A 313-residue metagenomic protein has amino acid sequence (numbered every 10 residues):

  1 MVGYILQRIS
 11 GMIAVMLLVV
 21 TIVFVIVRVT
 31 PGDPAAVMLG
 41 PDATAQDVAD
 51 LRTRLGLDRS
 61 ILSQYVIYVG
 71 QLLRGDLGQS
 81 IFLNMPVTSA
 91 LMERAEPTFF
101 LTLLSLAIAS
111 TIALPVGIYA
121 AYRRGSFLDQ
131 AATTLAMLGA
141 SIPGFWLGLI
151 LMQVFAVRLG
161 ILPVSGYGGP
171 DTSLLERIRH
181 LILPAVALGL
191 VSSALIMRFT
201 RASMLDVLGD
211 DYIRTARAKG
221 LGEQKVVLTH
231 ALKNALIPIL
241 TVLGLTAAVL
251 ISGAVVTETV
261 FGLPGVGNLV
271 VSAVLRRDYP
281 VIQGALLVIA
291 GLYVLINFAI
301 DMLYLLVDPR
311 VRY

Functional and structural regions predicted by a protein language model:
V2-Y4, M92-L128, G144, D171-Y313: Alpha-helical transmembrane segments of integral membrane proteins, especially multi-pass inner/plasma-membrane
L6-M12, M16: N-terminal signal-anchor/signal peptide hydrophobic helix marking the start of the first transmembrane segment
V15-V66, L83, L159-H180: Hydrophobic alpha-helical transmembrane segments of membrane transport/permease proteins and related membrane-embedded
I22-V29, R59, G70, T134-S165 (+1 more regions): Membrane-water interface segments at the C-terminal ends of transmembrane alpha-helices in multi-pass inner-membrane
V23, V27, P31, A35 (+7 more regions): Membrane-water interface at transmembrane helix exits
A43-D76, I182, I213, G262-A273: Short hydrophobic, aromatic-rich alpha-helical segments embedded in or entering the lipid bilayer of multi-pass
D58-L114: An internal, D/E-rich "acidic patch" concept
